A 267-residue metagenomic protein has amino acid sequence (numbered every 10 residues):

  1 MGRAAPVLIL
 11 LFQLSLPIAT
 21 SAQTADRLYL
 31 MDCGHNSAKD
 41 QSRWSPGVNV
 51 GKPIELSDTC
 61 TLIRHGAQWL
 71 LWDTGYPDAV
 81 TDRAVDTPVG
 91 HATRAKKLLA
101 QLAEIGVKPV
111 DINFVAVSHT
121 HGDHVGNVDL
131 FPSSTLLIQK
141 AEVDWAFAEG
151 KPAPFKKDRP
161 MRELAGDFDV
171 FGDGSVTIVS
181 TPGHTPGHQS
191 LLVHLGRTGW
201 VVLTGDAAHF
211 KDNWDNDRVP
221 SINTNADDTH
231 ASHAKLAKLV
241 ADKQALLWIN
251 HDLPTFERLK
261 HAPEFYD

Functional and structural regions predicted by a protein language model:
M1-R3: N-terminal secretory signal peptides that target proteins for export/translocation
A5-P17: Bacterial N-terminal signal peptides
A19-A100, D111, T198-G205, A241-L246 (+1 more regions): Metallo-beta-lactamase
C33-G34, T74-P77, T120, A141 (+3 more regions): Active-site metal-binding loops of divalent metal-dependent hydrolases
V50-I54, V179-H184: Short Gly/Pro-enriched turn/cap motifs at secondary-structure boundaries
D82-I138: Active-site metal-binding motif and surrounding structural segment of the metallo-beta-lactamase
V89-A100, L192, R197-D267: Cap/insert and terminal regions of metallo-dependent hydrolase folds
T93-K96, A100-D111, I138-S180, N225-Q244: Metallo-beta-lactamase
